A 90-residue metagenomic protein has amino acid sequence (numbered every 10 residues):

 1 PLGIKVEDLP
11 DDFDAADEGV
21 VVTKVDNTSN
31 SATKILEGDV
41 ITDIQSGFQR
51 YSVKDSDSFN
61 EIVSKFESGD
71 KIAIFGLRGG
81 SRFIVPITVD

Functional and structural regions predicted by a protein language model:
P1-D90: C-terminal recognition in membrane/secretory proteostasis and scaffolding
